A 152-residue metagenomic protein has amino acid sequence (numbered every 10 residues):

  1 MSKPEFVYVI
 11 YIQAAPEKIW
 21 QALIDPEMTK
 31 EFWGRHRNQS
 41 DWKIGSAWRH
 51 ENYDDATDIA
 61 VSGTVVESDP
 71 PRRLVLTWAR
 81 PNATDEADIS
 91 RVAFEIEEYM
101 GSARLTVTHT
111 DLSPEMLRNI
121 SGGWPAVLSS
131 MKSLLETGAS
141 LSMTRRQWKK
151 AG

Functional and structural regions predicted by a protein language model:
M1-Q39, G152: Hydrophobic ligand-binding cavity/cleft-lining segments
K3-V9, A47, A60, R73 (+2 more regions): Intrinsic-disorder/low-complexity, polar/charged segments enriched in Ser/Thr/Lys/Arg/Asp/Glu/Gln
I10, V61-E67, S90-E97: Hydrophobic/aromatic beta-strand elements that line small-molecule binding cavities or substrate pockets in beta-rich
P16-E17, V66-R72, E95-R104: A short, structured loop/turn motif at beta-sheet edges
I19-W20, T29, W48, V65 (+4 more regions): Hydrophobic pocket/interface hotspot
Q39-A79: Glycine-rich portal/gate segments that line the openings of hydrophobic small-molecule binding cavities
A79-S133: Beta-strand/loop substructures that line and gate deep hydrophobic ligand-binding cavities in soluble
S133-G152: Short, highly charged C-terminal tails/helix-capping segments
